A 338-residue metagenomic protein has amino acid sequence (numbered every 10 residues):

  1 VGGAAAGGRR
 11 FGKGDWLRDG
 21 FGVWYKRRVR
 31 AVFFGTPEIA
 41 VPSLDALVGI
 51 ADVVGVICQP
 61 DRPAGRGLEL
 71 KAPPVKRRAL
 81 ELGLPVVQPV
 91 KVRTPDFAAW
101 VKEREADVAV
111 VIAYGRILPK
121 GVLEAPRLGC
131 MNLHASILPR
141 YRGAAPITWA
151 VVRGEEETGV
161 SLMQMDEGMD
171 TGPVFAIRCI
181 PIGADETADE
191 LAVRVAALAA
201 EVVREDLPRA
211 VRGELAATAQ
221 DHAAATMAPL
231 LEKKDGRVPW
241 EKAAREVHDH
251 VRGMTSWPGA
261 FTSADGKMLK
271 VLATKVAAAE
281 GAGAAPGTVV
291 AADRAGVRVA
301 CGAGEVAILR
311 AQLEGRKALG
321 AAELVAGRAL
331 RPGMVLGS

Functional and structural regions predicted by a protein language model:
G2-G12: Extreme N-terminal basic, low-complexity initiation segments that serve as generic localization/processing leaders
R28-G67: N-terminal Rossmann-like dinucleotide-binding module
R30, V54-G55, P85-R104, I117-L133: Internal alpha/beta domain cores that form substrate/cofactor-binding pockets in large enzymes and binding proteins
G35, V56, A79, A109 (+7 more regions): A residue-level signal for conserved active-site and pocket-lining positions in enzyme catalytic cores
G49, V108-M227: Donor/substrate-binding cores of folate-linked one-carbon enzymes
Q59, P63-D107: N-terminal glycine-/serine-/threonine-rich beta1-alpha1-beta2 phosphate-ribose binding loop of Rossmann-like
D235, E241-S338: An anion-binding loop in the catalytic cleft
